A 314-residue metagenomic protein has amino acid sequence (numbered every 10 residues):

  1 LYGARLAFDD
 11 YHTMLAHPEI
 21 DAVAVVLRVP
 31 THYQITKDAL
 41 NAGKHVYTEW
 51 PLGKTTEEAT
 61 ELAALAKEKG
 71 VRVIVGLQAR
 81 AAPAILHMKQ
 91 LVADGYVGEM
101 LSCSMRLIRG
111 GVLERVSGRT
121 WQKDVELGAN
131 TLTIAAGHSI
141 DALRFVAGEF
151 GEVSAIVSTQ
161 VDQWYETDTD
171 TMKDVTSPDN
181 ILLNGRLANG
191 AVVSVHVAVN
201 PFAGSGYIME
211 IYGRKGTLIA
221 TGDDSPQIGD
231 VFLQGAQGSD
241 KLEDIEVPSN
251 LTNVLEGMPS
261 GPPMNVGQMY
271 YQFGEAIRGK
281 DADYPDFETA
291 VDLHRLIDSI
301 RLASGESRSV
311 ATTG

Functional and structural regions predicted by a protein language model:
A4-L65, Q268: Beta-loop-alpha module in the N-terminal Rossmann-like domain of NAD(P)-dependent dehydrogenases, especially those
F8, T48, V73-V75, S104 (+2 more regions): Hydrophobic residues in well-ordered beta-strands that form the structural core
A22-V25, T60, M258, Q272-G314: C-terminal helix-rich "cap/oligomerization" subdomain common to oxidoreductases
E61-Q78, V97-C103: Rossmann-fold dehydrogenase core element
A79-D174, S307: Predominantly a Rossmann-like dinucleotide-binding segment in NAD(P)-dependent oxidoreductases
G148-E152, V157-Q160, T171-K173, S177-T217: Glycine-rich, aromatic-lined ligand/substrate-binding cores of catalytic and carbohydrate-binding domains
W164-D168, K173-D174, L182, L187 (+3 more regions): C-terminal glycine/acidic-rich active-site capping loop/insertion
